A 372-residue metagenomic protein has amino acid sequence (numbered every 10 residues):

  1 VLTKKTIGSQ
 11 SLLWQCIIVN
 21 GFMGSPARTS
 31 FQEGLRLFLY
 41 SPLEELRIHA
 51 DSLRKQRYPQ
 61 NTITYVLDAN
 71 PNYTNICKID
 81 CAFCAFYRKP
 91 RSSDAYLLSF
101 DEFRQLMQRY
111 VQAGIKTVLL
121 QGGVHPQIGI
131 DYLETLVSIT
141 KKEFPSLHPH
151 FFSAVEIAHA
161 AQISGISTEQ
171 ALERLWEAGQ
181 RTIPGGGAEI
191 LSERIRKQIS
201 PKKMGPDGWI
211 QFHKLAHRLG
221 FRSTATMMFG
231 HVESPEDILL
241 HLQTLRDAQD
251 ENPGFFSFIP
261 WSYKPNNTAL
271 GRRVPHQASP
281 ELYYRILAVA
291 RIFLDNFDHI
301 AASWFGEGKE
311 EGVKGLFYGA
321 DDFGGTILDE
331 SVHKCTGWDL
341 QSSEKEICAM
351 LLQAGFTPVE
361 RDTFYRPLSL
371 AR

Functional and structural regions predicted by a protein language model:
L2-E44, Q105, V111, Q243-R372: Auxiliary Fe-S-binding modules of radical SAM enzymes
S30, R88-L240, T244-D247: Conserved Radical SAM active-site core
G34-L37, L67-P71, G122-P126, F229-V232 (+1 more regions): Conserved short loop/turn motifs at secondary-structure junctions
L43, K55-P59, F86, Q112 (+7 more regions): Generic secondary-structure signature for well-ordered alpha-helical cores
R47-P90, A95-Q121: N-terminal pre-triad scaffold of radical SAM enzymes
T62-I63, Y73, C84-R91, V137-K141 (+2 more regions): Mobile, glycine- and charge-enriched loop segments and immediately flanking short secondary-structure elements within
I63-A69, V118, P149-S153, I183-G185 (+4 more regions): Hydrophobic faces of well-ordered beta-strands that scaffold small-molecule active sites in alpha/beta enzyme cores
A69, Q121-I130, S331-T336: Glycine-rich, proline-tolerant flexible connector loops at the mouths of alpha/beta enzymes
